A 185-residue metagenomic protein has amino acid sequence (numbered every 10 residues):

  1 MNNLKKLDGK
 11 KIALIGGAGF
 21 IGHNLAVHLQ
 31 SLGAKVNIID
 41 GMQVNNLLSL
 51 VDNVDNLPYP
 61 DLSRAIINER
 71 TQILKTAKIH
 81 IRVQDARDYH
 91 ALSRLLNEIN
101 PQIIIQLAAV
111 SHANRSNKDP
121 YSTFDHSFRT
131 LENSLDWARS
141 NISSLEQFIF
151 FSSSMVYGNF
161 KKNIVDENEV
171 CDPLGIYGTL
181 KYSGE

Functional and structural regions predicted by a protein language model:
M1-E185: N-terminal Rossmann-like NAD(P)+-binding domain of SDR-like oxidoreductases, especially those catalyzing
